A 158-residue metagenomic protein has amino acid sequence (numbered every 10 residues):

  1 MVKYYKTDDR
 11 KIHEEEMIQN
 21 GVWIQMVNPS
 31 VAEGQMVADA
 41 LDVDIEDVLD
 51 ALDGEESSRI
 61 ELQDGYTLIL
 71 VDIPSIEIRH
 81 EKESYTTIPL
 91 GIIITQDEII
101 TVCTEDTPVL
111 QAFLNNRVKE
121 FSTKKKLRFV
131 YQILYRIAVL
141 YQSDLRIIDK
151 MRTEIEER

Functional and structural regions predicted by a protein language model:
M1-R158: Peripheral, non-transmembrane regulatory/ligand-interaction domains of membrane transport proteins
